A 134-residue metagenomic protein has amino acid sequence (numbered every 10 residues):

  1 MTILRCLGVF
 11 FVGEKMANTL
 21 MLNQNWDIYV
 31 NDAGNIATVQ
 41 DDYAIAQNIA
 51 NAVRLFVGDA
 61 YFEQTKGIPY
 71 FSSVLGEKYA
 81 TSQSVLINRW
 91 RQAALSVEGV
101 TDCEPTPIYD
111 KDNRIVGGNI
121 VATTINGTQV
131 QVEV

Functional and structural regions predicted by a protein language model:
I3-N88, Q92, Y109-V134: Immediate N-terminus of the mature polypeptide
W90-T106: Short acidic amphipathic segments
